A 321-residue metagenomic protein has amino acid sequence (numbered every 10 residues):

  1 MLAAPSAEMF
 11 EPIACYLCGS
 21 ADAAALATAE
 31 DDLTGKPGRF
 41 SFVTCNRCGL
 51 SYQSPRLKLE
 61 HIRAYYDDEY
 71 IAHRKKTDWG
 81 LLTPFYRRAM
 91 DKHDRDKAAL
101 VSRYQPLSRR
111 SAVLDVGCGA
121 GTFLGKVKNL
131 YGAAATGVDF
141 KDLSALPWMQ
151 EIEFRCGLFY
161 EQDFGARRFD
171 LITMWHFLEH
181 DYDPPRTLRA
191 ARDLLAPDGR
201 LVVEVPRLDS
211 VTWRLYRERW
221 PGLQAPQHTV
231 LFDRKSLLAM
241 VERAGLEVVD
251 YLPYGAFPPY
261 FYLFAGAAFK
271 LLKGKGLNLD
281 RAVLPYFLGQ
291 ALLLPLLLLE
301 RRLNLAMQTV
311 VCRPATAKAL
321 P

Functional and structural regions predicted by a protein language model:
L2-G80: N-terminal juxtadomain amphipathic helix that follows a signal peptide/anchor or precedes a small N-terminal auxiliary
A3-I13, H93-Y216, T229-R243, Q308-T316: Conserved SAM-binding loop
A24, T136, R155, V249-L252: General small-molecule cofactor/ligand-binding pocket signal
K36-G38, W148-Q150, A166, F261-F264: Short secondary-structure transition/capping segments
R47-C48, L57, K235, A315-K318: Short loop segments at secondary-structure junctions
T77-T83, R217-E218: Short glycine/proline-rich turn/loop motifs
L82-K97: Conserved SAM-binding loop and adjacent beta-strand
Y182-A190, R200-A315: S-adenosyl-L-methionine-dependent methyltransferase catalytic module, highlighting the catalytic core
